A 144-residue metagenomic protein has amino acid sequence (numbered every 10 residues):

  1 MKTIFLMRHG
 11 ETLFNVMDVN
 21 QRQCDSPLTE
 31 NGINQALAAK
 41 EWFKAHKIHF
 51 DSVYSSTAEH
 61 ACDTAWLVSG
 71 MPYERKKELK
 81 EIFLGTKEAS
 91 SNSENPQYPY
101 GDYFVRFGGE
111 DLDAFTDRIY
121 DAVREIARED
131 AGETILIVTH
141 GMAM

Functional and structural regions predicted by a protein language model:
M1-K2, A39-A45, E74-R75, E81-S93 (+1 more regions): Acidic, low-complexity terminal tails and accessory targeting/binding regions of phosphate-metabolizing enzymes
K2-M71, E110: Active-site-proximal alpha-helix that buttresses catalytic centers in soluble enzyme cores
M7, K76, V138: Generic enzyme active-site microenvironment
E11-L13, E59-H60, K80-E81, G141-M144: Short, solvent-exposed loop/turn segments at secondary-structure junctions
A36-K40, T116-V123: Short, amphipathic alpha-helical "lid/cap" segments that border enzyme active or binding sites
S55-S56, D117, V138-T139: Short beta-strand scaffold positions
C62, G70, Y120-M144: Active-site-adjacent alpha-helix immediately C-terminal to a catalytic or transition-state-stabilizing loop
L67-D121: Phosphate-handling substructures
